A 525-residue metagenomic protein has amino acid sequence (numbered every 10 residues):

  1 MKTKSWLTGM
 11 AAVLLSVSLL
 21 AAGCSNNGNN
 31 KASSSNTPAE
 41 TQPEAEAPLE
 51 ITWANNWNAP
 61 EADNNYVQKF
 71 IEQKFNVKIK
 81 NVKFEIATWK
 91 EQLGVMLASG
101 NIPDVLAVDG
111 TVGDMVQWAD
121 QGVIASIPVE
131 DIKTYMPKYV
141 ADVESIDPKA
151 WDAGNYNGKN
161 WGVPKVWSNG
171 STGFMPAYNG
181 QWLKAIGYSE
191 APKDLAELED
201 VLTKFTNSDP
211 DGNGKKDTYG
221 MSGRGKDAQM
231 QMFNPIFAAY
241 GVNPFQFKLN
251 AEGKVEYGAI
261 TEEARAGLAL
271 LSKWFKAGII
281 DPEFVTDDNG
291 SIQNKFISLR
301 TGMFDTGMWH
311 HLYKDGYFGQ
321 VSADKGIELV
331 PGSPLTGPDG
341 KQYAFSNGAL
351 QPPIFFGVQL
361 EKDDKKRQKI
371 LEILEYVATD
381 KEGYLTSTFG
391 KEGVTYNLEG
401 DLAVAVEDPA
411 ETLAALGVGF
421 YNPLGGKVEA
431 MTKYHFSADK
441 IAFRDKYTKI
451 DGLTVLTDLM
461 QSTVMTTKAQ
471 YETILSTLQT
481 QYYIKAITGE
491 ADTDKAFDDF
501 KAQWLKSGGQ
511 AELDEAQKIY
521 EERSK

Functional and structural regions predicted by a protein language model:
K2-K4, T8-A12, A21-I186, E190-A196 (+4 more regions): Conserved N-terminal structural module of periplasmic/extracytoplasmic solute-binding proteins
K2-T3, L19, N55-N58, K83-T88 (+14 more regions): Short, flexible loop/turn elements at secondary-structure junctions
N55-N56, K369-E490: Conserved small-residue motifs centered on glycine
K90-I102, D120-Q121, D200-N207, G290-R300: Short helices/loops that flank or line small-molecule/ion binding pockets
G113-D152, L202-F205, G214-Q246, H310-D315: Carboxylate/His-rich catalytic cores and anion/metal-binding grooves
V116-S126, K159, K314-Y343: Ligand-binding "clamshell"
N155-M230, K248-K295, F304, F356-T388 (+2 more regions): Helix-loop-helix "hinge/cap" segment bordering the ligand-binding cleft or interdomain interface
